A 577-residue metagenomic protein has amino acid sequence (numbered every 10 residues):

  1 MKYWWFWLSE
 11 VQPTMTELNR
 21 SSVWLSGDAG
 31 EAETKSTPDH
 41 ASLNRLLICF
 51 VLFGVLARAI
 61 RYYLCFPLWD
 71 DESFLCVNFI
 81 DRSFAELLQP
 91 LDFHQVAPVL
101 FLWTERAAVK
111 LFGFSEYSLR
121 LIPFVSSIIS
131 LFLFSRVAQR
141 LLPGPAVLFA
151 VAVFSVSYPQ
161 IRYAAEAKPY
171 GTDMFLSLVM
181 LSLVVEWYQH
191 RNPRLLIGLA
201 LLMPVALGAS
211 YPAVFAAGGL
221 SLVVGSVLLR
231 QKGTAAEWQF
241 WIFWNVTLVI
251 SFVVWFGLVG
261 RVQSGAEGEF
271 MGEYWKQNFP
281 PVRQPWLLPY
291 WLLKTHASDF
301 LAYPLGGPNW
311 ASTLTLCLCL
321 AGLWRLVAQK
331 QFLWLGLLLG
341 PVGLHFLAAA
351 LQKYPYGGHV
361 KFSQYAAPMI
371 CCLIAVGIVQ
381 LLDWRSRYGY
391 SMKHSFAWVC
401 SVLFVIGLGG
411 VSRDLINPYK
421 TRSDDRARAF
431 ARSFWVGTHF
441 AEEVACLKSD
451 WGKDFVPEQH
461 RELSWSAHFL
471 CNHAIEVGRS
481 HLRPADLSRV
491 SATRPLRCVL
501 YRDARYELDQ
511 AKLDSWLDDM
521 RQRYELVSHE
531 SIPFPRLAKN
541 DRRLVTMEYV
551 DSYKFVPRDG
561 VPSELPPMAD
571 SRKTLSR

Functional and structural regions predicted by a protein language model:
M1-A41, P566-R577: Short, intrinsically disordered terminal tails adjacent to the first/last structured region
W24-G27, E31, D39, L43-S386 (+1 more regions): Membrane-proximal helix-loop-helix interfaces that form the catalytic/acceptor-binding platform of multi-pass membrane
